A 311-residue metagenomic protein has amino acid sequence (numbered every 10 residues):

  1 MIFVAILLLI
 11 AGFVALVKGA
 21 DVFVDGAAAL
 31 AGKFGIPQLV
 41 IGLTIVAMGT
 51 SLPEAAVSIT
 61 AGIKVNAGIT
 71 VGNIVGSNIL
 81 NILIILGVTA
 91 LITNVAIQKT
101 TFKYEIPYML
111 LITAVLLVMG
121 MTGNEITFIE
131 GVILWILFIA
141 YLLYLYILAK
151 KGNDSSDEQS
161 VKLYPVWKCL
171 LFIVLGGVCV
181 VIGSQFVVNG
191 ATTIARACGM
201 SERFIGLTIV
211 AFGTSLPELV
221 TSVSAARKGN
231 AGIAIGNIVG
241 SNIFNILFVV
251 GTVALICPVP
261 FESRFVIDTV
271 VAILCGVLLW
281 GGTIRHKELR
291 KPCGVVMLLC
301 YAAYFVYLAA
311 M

Functional and structural regions predicted by a protein language model:
M1-M311: Hydrophobic alpha-helical segments, chiefly the membrane-spanning helices and signal/signal-anchor peptides
